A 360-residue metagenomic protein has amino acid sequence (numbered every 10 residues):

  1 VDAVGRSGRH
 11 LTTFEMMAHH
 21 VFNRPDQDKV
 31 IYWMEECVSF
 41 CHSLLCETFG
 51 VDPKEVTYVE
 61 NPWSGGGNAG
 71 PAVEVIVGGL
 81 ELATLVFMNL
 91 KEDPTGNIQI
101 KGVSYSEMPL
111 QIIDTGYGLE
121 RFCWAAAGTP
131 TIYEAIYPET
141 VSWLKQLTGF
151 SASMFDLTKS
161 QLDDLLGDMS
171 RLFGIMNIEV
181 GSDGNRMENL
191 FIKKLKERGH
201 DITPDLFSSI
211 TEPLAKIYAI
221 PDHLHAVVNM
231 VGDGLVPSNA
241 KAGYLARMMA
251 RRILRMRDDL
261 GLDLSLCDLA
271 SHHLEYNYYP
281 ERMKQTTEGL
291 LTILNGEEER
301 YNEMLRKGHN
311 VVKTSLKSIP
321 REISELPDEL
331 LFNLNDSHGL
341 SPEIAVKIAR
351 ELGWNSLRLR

Functional and structural regions predicted by a protein language model:
V1-M248, R257-S271, E297-E298, N302-M304 (+2 more regions): Structured aminoacyl-transfer and RNA-binding surfaces used for tRNA recognition/handling in the translation apparatus
R6-G8, R282, S324: Flexible hinge/switch segments at interdomain interfaces of large molecular machines
L172, S271-Y279, T286: Acidic/histidine-rich catalytic neighborhood
L224, V228, A250, T287 (+3 more regions): Residue-level signal for cytosolic alpha-helical hairpin/rod architecture
I253: Aromatic/basic-lined ligand-recognition segments that form π-stacking hydrophobic pockets flanked by Lys/Arg to engage
M256-L262, E297-R360: Extended, domain-scale alpha-helical bundle/helix-rich regions
M283-E298: Long, non-coiled-coil amphipathic alpha-helical linker/lever segments that couple catalytic cores to other domains
